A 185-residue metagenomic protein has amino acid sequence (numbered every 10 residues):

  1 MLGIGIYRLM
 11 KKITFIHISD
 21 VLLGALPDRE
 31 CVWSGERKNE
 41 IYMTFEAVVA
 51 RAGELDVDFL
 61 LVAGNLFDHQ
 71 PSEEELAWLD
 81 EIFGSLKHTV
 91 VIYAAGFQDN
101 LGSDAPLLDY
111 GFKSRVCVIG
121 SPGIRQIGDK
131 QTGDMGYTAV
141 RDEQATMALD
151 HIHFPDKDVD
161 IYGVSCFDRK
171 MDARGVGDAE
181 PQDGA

Functional and structural regions predicted by a protein language model:
M1-L2, T132: A subset of signal/propeptide-processing and intrinsically disordered low-complexity segments in secreted/extracellular
L2-W78: N-terminal active-site segment of His-dependent metallophosphoesterases
F59, H69-S85, T89-A185: His/Asp/Glu-rich metal-coordinating catalytic cores of metallo-dependent phosphodiesterases/hydrolases acting on
